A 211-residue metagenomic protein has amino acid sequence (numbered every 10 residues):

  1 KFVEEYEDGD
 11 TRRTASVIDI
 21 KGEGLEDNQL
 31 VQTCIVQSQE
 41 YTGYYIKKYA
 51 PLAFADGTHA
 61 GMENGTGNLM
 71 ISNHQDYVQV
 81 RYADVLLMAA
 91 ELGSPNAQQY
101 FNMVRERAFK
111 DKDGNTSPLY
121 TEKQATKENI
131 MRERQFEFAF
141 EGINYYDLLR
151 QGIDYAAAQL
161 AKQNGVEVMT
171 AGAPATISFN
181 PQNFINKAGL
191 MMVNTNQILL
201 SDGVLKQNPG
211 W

Functional and structural regions predicted by a protein language model:
F2-R81: Flexible, polar/acidic helix-loop-strand segments at domain edges
V3-E7, S94, Y120: Generic detection of long, well-ordered alpha-helical segments
D10-A15, D76-V104, K127-E137: Extended, hydrophobic/aromatic-rich amphipathic alpha-helical segments that build helical scaffolds
L69-S72, Y77, S117-W211: Long, intrinsically disordered, low-complexity segments
D111-T116: Boundary/linker segments of alpha-helical solenoid repeat arrays
